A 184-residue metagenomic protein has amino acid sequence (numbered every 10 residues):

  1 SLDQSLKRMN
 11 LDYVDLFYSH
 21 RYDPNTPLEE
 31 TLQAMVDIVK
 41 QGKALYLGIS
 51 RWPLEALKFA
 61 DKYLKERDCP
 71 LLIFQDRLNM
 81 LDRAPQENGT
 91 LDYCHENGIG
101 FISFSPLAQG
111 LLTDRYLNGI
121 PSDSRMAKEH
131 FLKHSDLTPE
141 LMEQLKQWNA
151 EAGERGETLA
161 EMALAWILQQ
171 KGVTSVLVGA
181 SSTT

Functional and structural regions predicted by a protein language model:
S1-R8, A108: Conserved phosphate-binding/catalytic loop of the ribokinase/pfkB sugar-kinase fold
L6-P27: Active-site groove signature of glycoside hydrolases
T26-T184: Beta/alpha (TIM)-barrel catalytic core signal, keyed to glycine-rich beta->alpha loops juxtaposed to Asp/Glu that bind
